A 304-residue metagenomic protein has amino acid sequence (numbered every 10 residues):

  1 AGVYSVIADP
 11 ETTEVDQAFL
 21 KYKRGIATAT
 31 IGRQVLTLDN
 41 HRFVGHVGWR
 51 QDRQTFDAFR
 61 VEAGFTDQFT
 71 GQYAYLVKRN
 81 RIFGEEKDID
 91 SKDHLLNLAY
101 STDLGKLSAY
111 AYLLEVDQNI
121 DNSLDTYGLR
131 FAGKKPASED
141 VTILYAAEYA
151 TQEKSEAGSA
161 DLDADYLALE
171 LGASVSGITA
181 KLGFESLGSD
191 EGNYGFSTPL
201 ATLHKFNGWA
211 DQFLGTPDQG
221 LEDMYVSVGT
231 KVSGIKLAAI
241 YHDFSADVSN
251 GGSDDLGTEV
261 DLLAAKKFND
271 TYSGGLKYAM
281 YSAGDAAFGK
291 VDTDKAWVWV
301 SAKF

Functional and structural regions predicted by a protein language model:
A1-K23, D57, S227, G234-D247 (+2 more regions): Transmembrane beta-barrel domains of Gram-negative outer membranes and organellar outer membranes
G2, H41-F43, G208-A210: Short Pro/Gly-enriched beta-strand edge/turn motifs at strand-loop
A8-E11, W49-D52, T216-D218: Short Gly/Pro-enriched turn/cap motifs at secondary-structure boundaries
E11-R50: Well-ordered mid-protein domain cores that form the structural environment of catalytic cofactors
K21, E62, W299-S301: Short, well-ordered beta-strand micro-motif
G25-A29, V47-N193, M224-V226, K231 (+3 more regions): Signature for the C-terminal beta-barrel architecture of outer-membrane proteins
G195-Q219: Flexible internal linker/loop segments at domain or repeat junctions
D294-F304: Structural signal for terminal/edge beta-strands and the immediately following C-terminal loop/tail that closes
